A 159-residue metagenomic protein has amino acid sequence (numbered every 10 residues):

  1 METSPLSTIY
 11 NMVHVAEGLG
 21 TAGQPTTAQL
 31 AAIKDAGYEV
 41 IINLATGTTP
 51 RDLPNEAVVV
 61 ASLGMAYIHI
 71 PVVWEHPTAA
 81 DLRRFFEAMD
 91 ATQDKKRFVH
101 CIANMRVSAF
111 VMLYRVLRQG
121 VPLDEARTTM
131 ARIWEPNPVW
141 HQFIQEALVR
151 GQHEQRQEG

Functional and structural regions predicted by a protein language model:
M1-F98, A109-G159: Cys-dependent protein tyrosine phosphatase-like superfamily
C101: Short cysteine clusters
N104: Substrate/cofactor-recognition hotspot
